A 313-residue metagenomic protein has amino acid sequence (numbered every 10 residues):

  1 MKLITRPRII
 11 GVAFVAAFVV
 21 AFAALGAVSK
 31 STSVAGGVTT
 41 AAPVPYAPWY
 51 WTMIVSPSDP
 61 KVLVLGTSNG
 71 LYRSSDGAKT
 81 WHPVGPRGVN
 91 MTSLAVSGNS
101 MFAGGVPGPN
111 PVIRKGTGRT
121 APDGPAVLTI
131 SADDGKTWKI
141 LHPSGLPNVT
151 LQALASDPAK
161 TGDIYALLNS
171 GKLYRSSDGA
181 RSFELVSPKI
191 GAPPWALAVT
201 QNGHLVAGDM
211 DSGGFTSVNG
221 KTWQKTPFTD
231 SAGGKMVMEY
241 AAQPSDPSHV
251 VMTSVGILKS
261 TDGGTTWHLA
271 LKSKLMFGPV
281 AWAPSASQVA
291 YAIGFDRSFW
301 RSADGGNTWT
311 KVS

Functional and structural regions predicted by a protein language model:
K2-S313: Extracellular glycan-interacting surfaces
